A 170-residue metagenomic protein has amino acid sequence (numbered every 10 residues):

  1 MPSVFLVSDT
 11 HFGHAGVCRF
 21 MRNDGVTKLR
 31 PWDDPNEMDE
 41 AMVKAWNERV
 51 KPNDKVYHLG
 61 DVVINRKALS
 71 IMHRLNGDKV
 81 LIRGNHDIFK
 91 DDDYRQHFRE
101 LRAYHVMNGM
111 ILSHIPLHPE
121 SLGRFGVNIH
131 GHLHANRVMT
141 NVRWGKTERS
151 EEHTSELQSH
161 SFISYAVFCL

Functional and structural regions predicted by a protein language model:
P2-S8, F12-V106: Core catalytic region of metal-dependent phosphoesterases/phosphodiesterases, especially metallo-beta-lactamase-like
S3-H11, G109-P116, R149-E151: Active-site-proximal beta-strand elements of phosphoester/diester hydrolases
T10-G13, L112, P116, G126-R137: Histidine-centered catalytic micro-motifs
A15-F20, R124-F125, T140-R143, A166: Short aromatic-enriched loop/helix-cap "lid" or pocket-rim segments at secondary-structure transitions that line
V56, N128, T154: Receiver (REC) domain switch-region micro-motif
N65-K67, F89-D91, I111-L122: Extended catalytic core of nucleotide-activated donor transferases of GT-like folds
Y94-Q96, R102-Y104, G123, N136-E151 (+1 more regions): Flexible, gly/pro- and Lys/Arg-enriched active-site loops
E152-L170: Single conserved hydrophobic/aromatic residue that forms the stacking wall/gate of nucleotide- or nucleobase-binding
